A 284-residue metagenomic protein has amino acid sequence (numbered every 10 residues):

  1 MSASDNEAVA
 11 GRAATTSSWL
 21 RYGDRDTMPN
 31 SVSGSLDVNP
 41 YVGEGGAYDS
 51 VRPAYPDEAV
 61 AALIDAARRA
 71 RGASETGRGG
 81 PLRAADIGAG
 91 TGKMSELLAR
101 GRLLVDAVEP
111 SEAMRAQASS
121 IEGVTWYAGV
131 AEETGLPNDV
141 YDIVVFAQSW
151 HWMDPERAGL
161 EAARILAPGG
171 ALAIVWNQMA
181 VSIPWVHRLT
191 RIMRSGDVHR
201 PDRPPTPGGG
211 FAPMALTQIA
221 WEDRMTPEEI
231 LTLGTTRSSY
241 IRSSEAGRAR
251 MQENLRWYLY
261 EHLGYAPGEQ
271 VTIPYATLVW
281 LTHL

Functional and structural regions predicted by a protein language model:
R12-G79: Conserved class I S-adenosyl-L-methionine
G43, A47-Y48, Y55, A62 (+7 more regions): Tryptophan-centric aromatic hotspots in well-structured domains and transmembrane helices
I64, E96-A99, G159, A163: A structural alpha-helix within SAM-dependent methyltransferase catalytic domains
R83-I87, T91-T134: Class I SAM-dependent methyltransferase SAM/SAH-binding core
E132-I143: A short acidic, Gly/Pro-enriched loop at the edge of an enzyme's catalytic core that lines a small-molecule cofactor
D142-E156: A short SAM/SAH-binding and catalytic strip from SAM-dependent methyltransferases
R157-M225: Conserved catalytic/acceptor-binding region of the Class I
T206-L284: Conserved Class I S-adenosyl-L-methionine
